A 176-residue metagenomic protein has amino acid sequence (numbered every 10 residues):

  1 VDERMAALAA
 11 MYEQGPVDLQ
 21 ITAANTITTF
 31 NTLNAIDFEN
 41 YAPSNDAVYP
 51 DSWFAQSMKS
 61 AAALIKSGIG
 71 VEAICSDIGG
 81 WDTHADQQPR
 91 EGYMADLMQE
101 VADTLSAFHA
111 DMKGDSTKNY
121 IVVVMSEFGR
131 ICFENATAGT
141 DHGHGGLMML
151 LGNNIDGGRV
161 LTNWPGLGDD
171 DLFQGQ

Functional and structural regions predicted by a protein language model:
V1-D115, L150-L151, R159-Q176: Feature for exported/extracytoplasmic and membrane-associated proteins, marking the mature portion
V71-A73, T117, M125, G143-G146: Active-site lining segments that contact anionic ligands and/or coordinate catalytic metals
L105, H109-A136: Metal-dependent active-site segment of extracytoplasmic phospho-/sulfohydrolases and closely related
S126-R159: Histidine-centered active-site microenvironments of extracellular/periplasmic hydrolases and transferases
